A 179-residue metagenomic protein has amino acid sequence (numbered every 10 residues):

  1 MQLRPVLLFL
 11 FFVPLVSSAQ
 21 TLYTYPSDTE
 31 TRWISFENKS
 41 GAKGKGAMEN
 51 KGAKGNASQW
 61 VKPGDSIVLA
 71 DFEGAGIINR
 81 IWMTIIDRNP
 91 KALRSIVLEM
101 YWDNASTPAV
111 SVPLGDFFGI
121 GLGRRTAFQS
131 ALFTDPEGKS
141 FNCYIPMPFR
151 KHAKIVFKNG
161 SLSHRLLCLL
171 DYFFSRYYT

Functional and structural regions predicted by a protein language model:
M1-Q20: Bacterial Sec-dependent N-terminal signal peptides
Q20-T179: Beta-strand-centric surfaces of beta-sandwich/beta-rich domains
